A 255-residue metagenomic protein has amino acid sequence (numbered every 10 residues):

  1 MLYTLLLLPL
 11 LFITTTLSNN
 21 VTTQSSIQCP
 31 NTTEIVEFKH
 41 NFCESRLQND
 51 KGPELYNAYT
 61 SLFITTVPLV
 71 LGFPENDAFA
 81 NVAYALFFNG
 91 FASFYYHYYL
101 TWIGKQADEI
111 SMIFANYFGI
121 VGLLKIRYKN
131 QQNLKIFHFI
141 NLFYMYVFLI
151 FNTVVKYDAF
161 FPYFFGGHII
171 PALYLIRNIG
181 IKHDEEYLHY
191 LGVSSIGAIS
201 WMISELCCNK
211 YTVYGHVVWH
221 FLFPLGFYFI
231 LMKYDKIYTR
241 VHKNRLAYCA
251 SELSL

Functional and structural regions predicted by a protein language model:
Y3-S18: Cleavable N-terminal signal peptides of Sec/SRP-targeted secreted and luminal proteins
S18-L255: Multi-pass alpha-helical transmembrane bundles in non-GPCR membrane proteins that perform intramembrane catalysis
